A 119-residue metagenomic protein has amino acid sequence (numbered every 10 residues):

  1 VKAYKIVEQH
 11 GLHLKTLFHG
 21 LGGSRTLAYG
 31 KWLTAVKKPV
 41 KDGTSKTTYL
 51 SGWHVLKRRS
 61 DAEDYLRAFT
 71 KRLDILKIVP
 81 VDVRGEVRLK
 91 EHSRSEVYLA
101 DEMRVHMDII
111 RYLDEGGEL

Functional and structural regions predicted by a protein language model:
V1-W53, K57-L119: Conserved NAD+-utilizing ADP-ribose enzyme module
